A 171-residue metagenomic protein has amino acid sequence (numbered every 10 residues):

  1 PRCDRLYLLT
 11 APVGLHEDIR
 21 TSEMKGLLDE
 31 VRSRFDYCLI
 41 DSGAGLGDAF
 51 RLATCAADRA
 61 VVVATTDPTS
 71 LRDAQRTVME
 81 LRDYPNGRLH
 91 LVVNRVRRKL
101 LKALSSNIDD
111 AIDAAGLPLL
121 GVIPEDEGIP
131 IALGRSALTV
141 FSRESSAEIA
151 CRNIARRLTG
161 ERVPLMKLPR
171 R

Functional and structural regions predicted by a protein language model:
P1-S33, I131-L138: P-loop/Walker-type NTP enzyme "switch/lid" segment
Y7, D36, D58, L120: Conserved acidic residues
V13-L15, G45, D67-T69, V96-L100 (+1 more regions): Conserved nucleotide-binding/hydrolysis micro-motifs of P-loop NTPases
R32-F35, G47-P68: Inter-motif core of Ras-like GTPase G domains
I40, V62, L91-V93: Structural beta-sheet core signal
S42, L46-A49, L71-D73: Short glycine/serine/threonine-rich phosphate/pyrophosphate-binding segments that cradle anionic phosphate groups
R72-P85: Conserved C-terminal guanine-recognition region of P-loop GTPase G domains, centered on the G4
D83-R171: C-terminal lobe/tail of nucleotide-utilizing enzymes
